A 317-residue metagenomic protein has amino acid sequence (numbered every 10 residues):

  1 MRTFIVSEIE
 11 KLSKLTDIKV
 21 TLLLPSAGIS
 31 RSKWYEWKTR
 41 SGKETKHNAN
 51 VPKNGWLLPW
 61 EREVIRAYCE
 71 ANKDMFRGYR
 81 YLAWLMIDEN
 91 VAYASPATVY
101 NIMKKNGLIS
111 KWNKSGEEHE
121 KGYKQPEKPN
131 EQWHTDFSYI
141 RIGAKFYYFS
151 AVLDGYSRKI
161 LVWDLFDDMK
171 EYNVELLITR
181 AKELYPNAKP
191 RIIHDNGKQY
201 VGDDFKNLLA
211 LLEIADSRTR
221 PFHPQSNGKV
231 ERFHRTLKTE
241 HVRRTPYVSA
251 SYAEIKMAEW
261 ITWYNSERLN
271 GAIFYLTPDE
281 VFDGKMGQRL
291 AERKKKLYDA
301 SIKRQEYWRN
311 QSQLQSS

Functional and structural regions predicted by a protein language model:
M1-D17, I65-K73: Short, amphipathic alpha-helical "recognition" segments used to contact nucleic acids or chromatin
I18-K19, R77: Residue-level signal for the short linker/turn that defines the boundary of a DNA-recognition helix
K19-A27, L82: Short alpha-helical "recognition helix" segments of helix-turn-helix
Y35-Q132, F282-M286: Basic, flexible linker segments flanking DNA-binding modules in nucleic acid-interacting mobile-element proteins
A71, D88-Y93, A97-L153, K159 (+3 more regions): Mobile-element integrase/transposase regions, centering on the N-terminal DNA-binding/Zn-coordinating module
P186-G202, F274-D279: Acidic/histidine-rich, metal-coordinating catalytic segments
R191-N196, A210-K229, T245-A250: RNase H-like polynucleotidyl transferase catalytic core
A210-I214, T236-S317: C-terminal domain-tail junction helix/linker
